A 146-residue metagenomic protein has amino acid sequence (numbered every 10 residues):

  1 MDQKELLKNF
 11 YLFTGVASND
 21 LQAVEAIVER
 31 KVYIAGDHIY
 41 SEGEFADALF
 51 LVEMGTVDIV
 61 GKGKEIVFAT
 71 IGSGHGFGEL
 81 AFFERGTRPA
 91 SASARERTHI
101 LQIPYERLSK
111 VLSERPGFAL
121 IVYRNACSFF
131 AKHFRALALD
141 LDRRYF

Functional and structural regions predicted by a protein language model:
M1-F146: Cytosolic regulatory regions built on CNB/CRP/Popeye-like sensor folds
